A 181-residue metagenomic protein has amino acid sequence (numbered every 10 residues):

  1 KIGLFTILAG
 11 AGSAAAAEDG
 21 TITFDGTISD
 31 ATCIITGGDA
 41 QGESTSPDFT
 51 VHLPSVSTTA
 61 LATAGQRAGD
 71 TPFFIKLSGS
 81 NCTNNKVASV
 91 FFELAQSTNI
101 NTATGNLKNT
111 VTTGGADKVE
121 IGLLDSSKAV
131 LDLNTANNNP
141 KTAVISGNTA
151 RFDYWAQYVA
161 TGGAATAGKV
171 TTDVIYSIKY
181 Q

Functional and structural regions predicted by a protein language model:
K1-A16: Gram-negative bacterial Sec-dependent N-terminal signal peptides
A15-Q181: Mature extracellular/passenger domains of Gram-negative fimbrial/pilin and adhesin proteins
